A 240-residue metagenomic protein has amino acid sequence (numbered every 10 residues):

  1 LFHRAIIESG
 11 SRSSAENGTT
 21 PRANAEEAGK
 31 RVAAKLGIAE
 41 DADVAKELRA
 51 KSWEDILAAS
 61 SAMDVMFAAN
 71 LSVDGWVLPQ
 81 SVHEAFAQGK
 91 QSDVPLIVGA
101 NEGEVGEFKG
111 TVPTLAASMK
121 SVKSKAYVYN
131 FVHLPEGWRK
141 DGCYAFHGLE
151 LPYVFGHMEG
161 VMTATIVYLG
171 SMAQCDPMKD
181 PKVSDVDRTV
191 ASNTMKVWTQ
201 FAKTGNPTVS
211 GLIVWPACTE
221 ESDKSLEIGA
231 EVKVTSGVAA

Functional and structural regions predicted by a protein language model:
L1-H3, A126: Core-facing hydrophobic residues within beta-strands of well-ordered domains
H3-R4, E8-S118: Substrate-access "cap/lid" subdomains that shape and gate the entrance to catalytic or ligand-binding pockets
G110-P113, A117-A240: Mobile gating loops/cap/lid regions near enzyme active sites that modulate substrate access
